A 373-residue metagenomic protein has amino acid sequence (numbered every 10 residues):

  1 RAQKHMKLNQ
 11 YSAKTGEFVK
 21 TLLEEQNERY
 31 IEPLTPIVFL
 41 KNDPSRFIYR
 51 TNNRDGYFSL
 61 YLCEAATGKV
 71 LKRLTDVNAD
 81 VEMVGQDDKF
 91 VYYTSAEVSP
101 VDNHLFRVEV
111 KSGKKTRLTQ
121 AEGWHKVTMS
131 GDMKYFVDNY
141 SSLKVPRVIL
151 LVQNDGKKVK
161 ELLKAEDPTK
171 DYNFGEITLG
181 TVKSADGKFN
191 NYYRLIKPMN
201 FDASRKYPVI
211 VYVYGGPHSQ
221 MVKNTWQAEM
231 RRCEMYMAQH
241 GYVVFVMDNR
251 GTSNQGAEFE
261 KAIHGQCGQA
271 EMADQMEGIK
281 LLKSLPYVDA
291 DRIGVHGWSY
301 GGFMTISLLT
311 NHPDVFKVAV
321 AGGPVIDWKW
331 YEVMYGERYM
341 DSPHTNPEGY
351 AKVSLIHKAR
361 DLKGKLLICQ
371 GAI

Functional and structural regions predicted by a protein language model:
R1-K206, P217-H240, L281-S284: Peripheral, non-catalytic segments that deliver or gate enzyme domains
K126-I373: Serine-hydrolase catalytic core recognition
